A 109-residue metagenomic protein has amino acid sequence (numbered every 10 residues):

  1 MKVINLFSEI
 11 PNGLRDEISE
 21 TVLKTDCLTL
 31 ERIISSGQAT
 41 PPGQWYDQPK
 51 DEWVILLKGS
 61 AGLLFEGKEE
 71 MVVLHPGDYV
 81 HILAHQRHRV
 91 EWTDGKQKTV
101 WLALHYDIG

Functional and structural regions predicted by a protein language model:
M1-W45: A short, N-terminal "cap"/entry segment at the start of jelly-roll beta-barrel domains of the cupin/DSBH fold
D26, P49, D78, Q86: A generic "binding-loop/recognition-motif" signal
C27, K68, G95-Q97: Short strand-connecting beta-turns/loops that link adjacent beta-strands
T29, G62-L64, R89, V100: General beta-strand recognition
D47-Q48, W53-P76, E91: A short beta-strand-loop-beta hairpin characteristic of the jelly-roll/cupin
H75, A84-G109: Ligand-binding loop in jelly-roll beta-barrel domains
